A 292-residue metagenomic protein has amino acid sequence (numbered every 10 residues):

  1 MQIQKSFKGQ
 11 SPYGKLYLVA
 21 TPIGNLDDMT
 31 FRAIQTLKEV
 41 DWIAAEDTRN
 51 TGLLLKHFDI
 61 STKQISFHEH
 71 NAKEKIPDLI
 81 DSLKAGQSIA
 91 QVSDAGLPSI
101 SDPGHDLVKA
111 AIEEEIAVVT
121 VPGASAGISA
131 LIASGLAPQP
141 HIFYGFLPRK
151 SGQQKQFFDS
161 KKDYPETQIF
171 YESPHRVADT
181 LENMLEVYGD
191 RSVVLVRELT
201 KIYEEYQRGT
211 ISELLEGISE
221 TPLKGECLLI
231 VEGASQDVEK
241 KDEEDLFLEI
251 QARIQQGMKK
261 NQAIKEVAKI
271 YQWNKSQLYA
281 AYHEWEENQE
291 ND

Functional and structural regions predicted by a protein language model:
M1-F67: Glycine-rich, flexible N-terminal cofactor/catalytic loop recognition
Q2-K5, Y13, T167, P174-D292: A contiguous loop/helix-start segment that scaffolds small-molecule binding in enzyme catalytic cores
K15-L16, G86-A90, E166-T167: Loop/turn-to-beta-strand initiation segments
I23-N25, D94-P98, P174-R176, A234-Q236: Short glycine-rich anion-binding loops that position phosphate/pyrophosphate groups of nucleotides and phosphorylated
L37-I43, E115-V119, T167-Q168: Short active-site oxyanion
F67-K73, L147-K150: Conserved helicase motor
L79-S125: Glycine/small-residue-rich loop that forms an oxyanion/phosphate-binding "nest" at active or ligand-binding sites
L107-K161: Class I SAM-dependent methyltransferase SAM-binding "motif I" and its flanking Rossmann-like core
